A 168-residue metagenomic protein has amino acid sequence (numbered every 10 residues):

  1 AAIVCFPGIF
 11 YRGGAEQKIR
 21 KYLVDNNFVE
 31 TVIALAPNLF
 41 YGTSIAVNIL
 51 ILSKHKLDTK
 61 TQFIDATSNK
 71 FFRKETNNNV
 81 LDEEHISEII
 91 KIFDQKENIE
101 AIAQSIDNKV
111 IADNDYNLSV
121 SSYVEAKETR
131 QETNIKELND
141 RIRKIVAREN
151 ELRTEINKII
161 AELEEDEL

Functional and structural regions predicted by a protein language model:
A2-L168: A conserved structural/catalytic subdomain of Rossmann-like adenosyl-cofactor enzymes
